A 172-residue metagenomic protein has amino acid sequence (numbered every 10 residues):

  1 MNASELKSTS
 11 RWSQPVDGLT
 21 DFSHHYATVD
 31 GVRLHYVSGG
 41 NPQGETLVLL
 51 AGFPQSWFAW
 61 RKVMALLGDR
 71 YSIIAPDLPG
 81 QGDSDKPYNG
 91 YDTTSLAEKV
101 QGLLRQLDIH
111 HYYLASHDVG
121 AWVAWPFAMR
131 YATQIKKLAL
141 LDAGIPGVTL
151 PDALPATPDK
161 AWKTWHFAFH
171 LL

Functional and structural regions predicted by a protein language model:
N2-L34, S38-P42, T46, I74 (+2 more regions): Flexible "cap/lid" subdomain of the alpha/beta-hydrolase fold that forms the substrate-access gate
L49-G52, A75: Structural cue for short, hydrophobic secondary-structure segments
G52-Q55, D118: Active-site glycine-rich loops that stabilize anionic/oxyanionic intermediates across multiple enzyme folds
P54, D69, A132-T133: Proline-centered flexible-loop/turn and helix-kink motifs
P54-K62, I73: Serine-hydrolase catalytic-loop signature spanning alpha/beta hydrolases and amidase-signature enzymes
K62-Y71, Q106: A short, Lys/Arg-enriched amphipathic alpha-helix followed by its capping loop at the start of a domain
